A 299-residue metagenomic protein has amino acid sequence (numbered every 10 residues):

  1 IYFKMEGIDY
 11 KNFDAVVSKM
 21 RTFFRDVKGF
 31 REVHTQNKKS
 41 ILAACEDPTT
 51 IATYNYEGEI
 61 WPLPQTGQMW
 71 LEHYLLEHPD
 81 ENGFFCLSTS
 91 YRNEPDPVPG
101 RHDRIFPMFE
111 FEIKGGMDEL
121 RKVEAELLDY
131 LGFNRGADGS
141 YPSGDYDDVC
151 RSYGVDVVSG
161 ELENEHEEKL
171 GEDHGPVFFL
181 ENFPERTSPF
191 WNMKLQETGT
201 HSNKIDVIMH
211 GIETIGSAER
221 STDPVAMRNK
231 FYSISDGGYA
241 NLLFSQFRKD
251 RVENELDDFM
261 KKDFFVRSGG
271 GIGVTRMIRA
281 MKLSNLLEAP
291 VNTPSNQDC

Functional and structural regions predicted by a protein language model:
I1-I51: TRNA-binding/sensing appendages of the translation machinery
I1-I8, D145-G154: A short, surface-exposed helix-loop junction/capping segment
E6-A15, K114-E119, Y141: Cytochrome P450
K28-E32, F133, V155, L286: Short aromatic/hydrophobic-glycine micro-motifs
V33-Q36, D138, G160, V291: Residue-level detector of family-conserved "landmark" positions at structurally sensitive sites
T49-K114, D118, D147-C299: A translation/RNA-centric and nucleic-acid-associated enzymatic feature enriched in Class II aminoacyl-tRNA synthetases
R121-G132: Short amphipathic C-terminal alpha-helix that caps PH/PH-like domains
L131-G144: Flexible helix-coil linker/hinge segments at domain or subdomain boundaries
